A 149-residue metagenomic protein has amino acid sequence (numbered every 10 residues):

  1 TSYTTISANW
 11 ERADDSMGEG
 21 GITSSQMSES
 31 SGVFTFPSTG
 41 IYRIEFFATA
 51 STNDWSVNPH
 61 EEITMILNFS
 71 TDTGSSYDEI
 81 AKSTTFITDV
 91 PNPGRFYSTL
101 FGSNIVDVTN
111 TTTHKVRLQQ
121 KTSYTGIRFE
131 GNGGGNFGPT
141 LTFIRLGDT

Functional and structural regions predicted by a protein language model:
T1-P59, F69, I80-S83, G126-T149: Terminal (often C-terminal
P37-T39, F69-S76, V106-K115: A short, structured loop/turn motif at beta-sheet edges
G40-A50, T99-G102, H114-T122: Extracellular beta-strand-rich recognition modules
T64-N68: Beta-strand signatures of extracellular beta-sandwich domains
D72-G74, K121-T125: Acidic glycine-/aspartate-rich tracts in secreted/extracellular proteins
E79-N92: Solvent-exposed serine/threonine-rich low-complexity stretches and specific carbohydrate-binding patches
P91-K115: Short, surface-exposed tryptophan/glycine-enriched loops that mediate extracellular molecular recognition
